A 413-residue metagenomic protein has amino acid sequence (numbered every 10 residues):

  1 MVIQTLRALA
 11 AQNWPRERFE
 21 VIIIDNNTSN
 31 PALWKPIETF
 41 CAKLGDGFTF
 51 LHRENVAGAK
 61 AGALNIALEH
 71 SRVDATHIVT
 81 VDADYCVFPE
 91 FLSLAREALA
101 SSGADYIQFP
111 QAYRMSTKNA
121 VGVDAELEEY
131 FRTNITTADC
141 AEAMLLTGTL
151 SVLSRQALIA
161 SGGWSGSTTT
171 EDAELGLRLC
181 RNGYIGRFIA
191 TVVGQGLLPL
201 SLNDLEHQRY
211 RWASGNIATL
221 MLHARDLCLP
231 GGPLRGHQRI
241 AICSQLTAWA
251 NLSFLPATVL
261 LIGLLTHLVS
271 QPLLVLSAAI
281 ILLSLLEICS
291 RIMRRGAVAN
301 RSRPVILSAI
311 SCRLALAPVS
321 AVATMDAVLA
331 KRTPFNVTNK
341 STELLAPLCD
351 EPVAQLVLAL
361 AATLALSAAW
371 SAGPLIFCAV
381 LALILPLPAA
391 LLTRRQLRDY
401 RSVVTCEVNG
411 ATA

Functional and structural regions predicted by a protein language model:
M1-R18, C406-E407, T412: N-terminal signal-anchor transmembrane helix
Q4, A190-D204: Active-site donor/metal-binding and catalytic loop motifs of nucleotide-sugar-dependent glycosylation enzymes
A8-L51, V56: Acidic donor-binding segment of Leloir-type glycosyltransferases
N30-P31, V81-A98, L177: Acidic donor-binding/catalytic loop of UDP-sugar-dependent glycosyltransferases, especially processive GT2
C41-G45, T49-R53, A57-T76, P89-T169 (+2 more regions): Long helical/loop segments within the catalytic core of UDP-sugar-dependent glycosyltransferases, especially the large
S167, G176-G194: Catalytic donor-sugar/metal-binding loop of nucleotide-sugar-dependent glycosyltransferases
P199-S214, V305-L307, F335-T342: Nucleotide-sugar-dependent glycosyltransferase catalytic core
A248-P334, P347-A413: Membrane-embedded multi-pass helical conduit in multi-pass membrane proteins, especially envelope-biosynthetic
